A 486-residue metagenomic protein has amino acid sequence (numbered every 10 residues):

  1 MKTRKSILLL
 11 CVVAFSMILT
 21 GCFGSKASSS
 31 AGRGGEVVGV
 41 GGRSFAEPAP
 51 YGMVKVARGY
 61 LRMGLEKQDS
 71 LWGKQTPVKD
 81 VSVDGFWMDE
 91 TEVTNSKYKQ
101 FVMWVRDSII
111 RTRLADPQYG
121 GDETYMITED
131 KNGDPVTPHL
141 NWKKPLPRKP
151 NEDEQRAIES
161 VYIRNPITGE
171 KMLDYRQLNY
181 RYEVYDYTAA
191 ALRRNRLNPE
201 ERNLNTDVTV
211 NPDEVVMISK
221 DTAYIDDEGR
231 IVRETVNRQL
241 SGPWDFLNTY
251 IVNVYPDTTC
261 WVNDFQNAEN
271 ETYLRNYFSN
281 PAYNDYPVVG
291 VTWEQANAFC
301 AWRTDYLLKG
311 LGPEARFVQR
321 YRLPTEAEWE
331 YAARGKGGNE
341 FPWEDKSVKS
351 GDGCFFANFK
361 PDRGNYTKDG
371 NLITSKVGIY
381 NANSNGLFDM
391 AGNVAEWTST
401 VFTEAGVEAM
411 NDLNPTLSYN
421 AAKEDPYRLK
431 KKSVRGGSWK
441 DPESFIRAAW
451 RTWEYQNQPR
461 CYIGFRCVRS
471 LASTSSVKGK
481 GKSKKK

Functional and structural regions predicted by a protein language model:
K2-L9: Bacterial N-terminal signal peptides that target proteins for export
T20-G21: C-terminal motif of bacterial Sec signal peptides marking the signal peptidase cleavage site
K26-R33, K55-V56, R62, K67 (+6 more regions): Functional-site microenvironments in short loops/helix caps that host divalent-cation chemistry
S30-R58: Post-signal peptide N-terminal segment of mature Sec-exported envelope proteins
G41-R43, T76, N420-A422, R451-Q456: Short, P/G- and charge-enriched loop/turn segments at secondary-structure junctions
S82-D84: N-terminal post-signal-peptidase region of extra-cytosolic proteins
F86-W343, L471-S473: Active-site microenvironments of metalloenzymes and redox enzymes
C461-S476: Short, structured beta-strand segments at or near domain termini in extracellular proteins/domains
